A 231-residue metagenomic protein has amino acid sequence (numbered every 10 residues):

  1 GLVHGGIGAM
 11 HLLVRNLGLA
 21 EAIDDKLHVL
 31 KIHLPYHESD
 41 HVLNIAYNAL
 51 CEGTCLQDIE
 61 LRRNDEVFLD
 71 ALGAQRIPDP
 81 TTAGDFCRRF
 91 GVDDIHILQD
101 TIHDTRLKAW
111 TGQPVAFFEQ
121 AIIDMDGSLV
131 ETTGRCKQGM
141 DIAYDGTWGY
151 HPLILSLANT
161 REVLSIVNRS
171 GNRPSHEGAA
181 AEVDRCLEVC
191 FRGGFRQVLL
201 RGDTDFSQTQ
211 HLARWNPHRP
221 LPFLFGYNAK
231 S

Functional and structural regions predicted by a protein language model:
G1-P174, A179-G193, P217: Dynamic "connector" segments at or just before major functional cores
I122-D124, R201, L224-G226: A structural signal for short, well-ordered beta-strand segments and their strand-loop junctions that often border
D126, Q197-S207: Acidic/histidine-rich, metal-coordinating catalytic segments
G134, Q208-R214: A short acidic (Asp/Glu
R192-R196, G226-N228: A structural preference for long, well-packed, hydrophobic secondary-structure segments
T204-Q208, N228-S231: Short, conserved secondary-structure transition motifs
N216-S231: Catalytic or ion-translocation cores adjacent to nucleophile or general acid/base/metal-coordination motifs in diverse
